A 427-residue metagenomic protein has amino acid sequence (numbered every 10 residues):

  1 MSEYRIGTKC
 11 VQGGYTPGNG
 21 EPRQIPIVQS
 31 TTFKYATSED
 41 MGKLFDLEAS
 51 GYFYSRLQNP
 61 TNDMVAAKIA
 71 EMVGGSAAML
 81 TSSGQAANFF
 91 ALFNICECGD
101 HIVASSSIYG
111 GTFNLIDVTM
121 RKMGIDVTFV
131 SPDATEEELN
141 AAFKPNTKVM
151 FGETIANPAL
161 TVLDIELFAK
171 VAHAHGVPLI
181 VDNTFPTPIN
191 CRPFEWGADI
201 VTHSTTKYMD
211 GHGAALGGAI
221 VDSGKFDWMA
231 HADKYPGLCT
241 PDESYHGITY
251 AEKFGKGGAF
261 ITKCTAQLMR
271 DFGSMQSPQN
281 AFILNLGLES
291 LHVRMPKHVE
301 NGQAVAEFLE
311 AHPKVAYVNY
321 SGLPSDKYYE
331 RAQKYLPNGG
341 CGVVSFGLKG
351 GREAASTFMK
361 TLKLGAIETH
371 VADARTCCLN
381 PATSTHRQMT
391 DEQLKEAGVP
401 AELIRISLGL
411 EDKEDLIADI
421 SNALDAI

Functional and structural regions predicted by a protein language model:
M1-N59, A67: N-terminal "arm"/small-domain region of PLP-dependent enzymes with the aminotransferase-like
G7-T16, A78-A311: Conserved PLP-enzyme active-site core in the AAT-like
T32, S223-F226, L348-G351: Short loop segments at secondary-structure junctions
T37-F89, G111-T119: Conserved N-terminal alpha-helix of the aminotransferase class I/II PLP-enzyme fold
G74, K314-Y317, E402: Glycine-centered tight turns that cap/initiate beta-strands
S76, D117-V118, D126-V127, A141 (+5 more regions): PLP-dependent enzyme catalytic core of the Aspartate aminotransferase-like
V221, S345-G347, S407-G409: Short hydrophobic/aromatic beta-strand micro-patches that form the beta-sheet surface supporting nucleotide- or nucleic
F272-M275, Q279-A281, L286, S290 (+5 more regions): Conserved small-domain helix->loop->beta segment predominantly found in fold-type I
